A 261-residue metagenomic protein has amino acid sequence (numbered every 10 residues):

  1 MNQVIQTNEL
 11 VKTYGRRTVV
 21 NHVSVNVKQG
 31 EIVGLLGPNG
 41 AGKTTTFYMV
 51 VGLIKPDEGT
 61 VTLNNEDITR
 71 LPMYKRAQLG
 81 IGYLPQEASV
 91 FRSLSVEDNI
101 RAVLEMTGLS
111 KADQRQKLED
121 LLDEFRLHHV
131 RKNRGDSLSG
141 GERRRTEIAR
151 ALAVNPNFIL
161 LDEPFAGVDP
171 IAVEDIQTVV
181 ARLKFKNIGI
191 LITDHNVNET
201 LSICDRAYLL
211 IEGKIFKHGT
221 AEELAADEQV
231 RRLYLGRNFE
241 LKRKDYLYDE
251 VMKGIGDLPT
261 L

Functional and structural regions predicted by a protein language model:
L36-P38: The feature captures the beta-strand-to-loop junction immediately N-terminal to the Walker
V51: Helix-to-loop junction immediately C-terminal to a conserved catalytic motif
A112-V130, Q177-A181: Conserved ABC ATPase "signature" region
R134-L138, E142: Conserved ABC ATPase signature
N155: Conserved catalytic motifs of ABC-family nucleotide-binding domains
I159-E163: Catalytic Walker B motif of ABC-type/P-loop ATPase nucleotide-binding domains
